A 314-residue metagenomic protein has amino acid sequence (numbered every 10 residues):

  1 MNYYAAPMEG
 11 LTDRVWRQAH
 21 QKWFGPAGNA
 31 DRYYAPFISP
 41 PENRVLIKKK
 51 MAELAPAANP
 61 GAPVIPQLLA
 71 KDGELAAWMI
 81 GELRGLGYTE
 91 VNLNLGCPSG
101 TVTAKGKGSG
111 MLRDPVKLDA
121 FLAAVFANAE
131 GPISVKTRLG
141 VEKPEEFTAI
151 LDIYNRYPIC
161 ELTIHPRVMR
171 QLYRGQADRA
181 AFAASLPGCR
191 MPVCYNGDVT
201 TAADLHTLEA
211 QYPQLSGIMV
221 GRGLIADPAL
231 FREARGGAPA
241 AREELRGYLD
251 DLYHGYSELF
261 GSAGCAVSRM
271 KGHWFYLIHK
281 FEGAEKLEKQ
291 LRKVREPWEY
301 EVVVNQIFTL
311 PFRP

Functional and structural regions predicted by a protein language model:
M1-N2, P41-P63, C97, A104-K105 (+2 more regions): N-terminal small/glycine-rich loop or linker at the start of catalytic domains across soluble metabolic enzymes
Y3-A6, Y33-A35, V64-L68, V91-L93 (+4 more regions): Hydrophobic faces of well-ordered beta-strands that scaffold small-molecule active sites in alpha/beta enzyme cores
Y3-Y4, N128-E130, P144-E161, A180 (+2 more regions): Alpha/beta catalytic cores of nucleotide-metabolism and tRNA/nucleoside-modifying enzymes
M8-E82: Glycine-rich, positively charged N-terminal anion/phosphate-binding segment
M8-G10, I38-P40, L69-K71, G96-P98 (+4 more regions): Active-site beta-loop-alpha junctions enriched in small/polar residues
K22-A27, W78-V91, L95-K105, V116-M191: Alpha/beta enzyme core
G106-L112, R235-G236: Short glycine-enriched, charge-decorated loop/helix-capping segments at active-site entrances that position
M111-P115, G175, P239-R242: Flexible, glycine- and charge-enriched loops at secondary-structure boundaries
